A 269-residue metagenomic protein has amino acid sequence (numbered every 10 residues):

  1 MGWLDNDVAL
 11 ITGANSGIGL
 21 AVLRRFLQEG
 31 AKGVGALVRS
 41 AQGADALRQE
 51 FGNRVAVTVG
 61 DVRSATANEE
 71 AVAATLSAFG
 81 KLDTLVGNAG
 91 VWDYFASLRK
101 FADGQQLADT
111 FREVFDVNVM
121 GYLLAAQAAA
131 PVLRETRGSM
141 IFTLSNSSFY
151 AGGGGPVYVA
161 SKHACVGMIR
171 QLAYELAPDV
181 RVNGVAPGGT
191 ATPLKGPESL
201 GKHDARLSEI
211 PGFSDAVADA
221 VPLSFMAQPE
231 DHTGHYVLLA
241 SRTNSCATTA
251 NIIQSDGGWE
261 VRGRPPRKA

Functional and structural regions predicted by a protein language model:
W3, L123, V132, F225-Q254 (+1 more regions): C-terminal substrate-recognition "lid" of short-chain dehydrogenase/reductases
V8, N15-S16: Conserved glycine-rich cofactor-binding loop
E29-A46: Conserved glycine-rich Rossmann-like NAD(P)H-binding loop of the short-chain dehydrogenase/reductase
V91-R112, G154-V157, P266-A269: Conserved mid-core segment of classical short-chain dehydrogenase/reductases
G104-L123, I141, Y158, C165: Catalytic Tyr-X3-Lys loop
A126, S161, I169: Active-site helix of classical SDR
S145: Residue(s) in the substrate-gating loop at a strand-loop-helix junction that position the organic substrate next
A177-R181, A247-A250: Short, small/polar-rich loop/turn modules that mediate ligand/substrate recognition or access, typified
